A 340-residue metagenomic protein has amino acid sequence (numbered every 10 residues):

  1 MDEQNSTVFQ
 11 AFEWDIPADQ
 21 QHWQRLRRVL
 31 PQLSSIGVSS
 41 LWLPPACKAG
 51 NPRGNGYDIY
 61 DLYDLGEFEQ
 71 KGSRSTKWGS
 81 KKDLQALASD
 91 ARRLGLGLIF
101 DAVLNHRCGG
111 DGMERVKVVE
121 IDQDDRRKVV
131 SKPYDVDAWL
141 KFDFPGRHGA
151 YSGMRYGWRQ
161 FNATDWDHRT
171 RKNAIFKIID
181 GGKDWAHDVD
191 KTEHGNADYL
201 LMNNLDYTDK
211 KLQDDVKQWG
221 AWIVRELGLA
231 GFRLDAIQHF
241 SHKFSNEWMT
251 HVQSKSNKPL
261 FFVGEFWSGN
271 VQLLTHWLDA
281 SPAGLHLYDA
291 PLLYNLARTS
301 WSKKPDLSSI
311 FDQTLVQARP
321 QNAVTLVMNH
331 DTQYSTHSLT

Functional and structural regions predicted by a protein language model:
M1-Q20, A197-D209: Boundary/entry segment of secreted carbohydrate-active catalytic domains
D2-S6, R25-Q32, P52-I59, G66 (+9 more regions): Active-site-proximal helices and loops of the catalytic beta/alpha 8
Q10-W14, P45-A46, V327-N329: Short loop/turn segments at strand-loop or loop-helix junctions that form parts of catalytic or ligand-binding pockets
D19, W23, K77-L84, D209 (+1 more regions): Solvent-exposed, acidic/flexible segments
W23-L26, V38: N-terminal anchoring/stem segment of glycosyltransferases
S34-S80, L96: Aromatic-lined carbohydrate-binding/catalytic grooves of carbohydrate-active enzymes
A150-K211, R225: Long, low-complexity, polar/charged, intrinsically disordered or flexibly structured peripheral segments
